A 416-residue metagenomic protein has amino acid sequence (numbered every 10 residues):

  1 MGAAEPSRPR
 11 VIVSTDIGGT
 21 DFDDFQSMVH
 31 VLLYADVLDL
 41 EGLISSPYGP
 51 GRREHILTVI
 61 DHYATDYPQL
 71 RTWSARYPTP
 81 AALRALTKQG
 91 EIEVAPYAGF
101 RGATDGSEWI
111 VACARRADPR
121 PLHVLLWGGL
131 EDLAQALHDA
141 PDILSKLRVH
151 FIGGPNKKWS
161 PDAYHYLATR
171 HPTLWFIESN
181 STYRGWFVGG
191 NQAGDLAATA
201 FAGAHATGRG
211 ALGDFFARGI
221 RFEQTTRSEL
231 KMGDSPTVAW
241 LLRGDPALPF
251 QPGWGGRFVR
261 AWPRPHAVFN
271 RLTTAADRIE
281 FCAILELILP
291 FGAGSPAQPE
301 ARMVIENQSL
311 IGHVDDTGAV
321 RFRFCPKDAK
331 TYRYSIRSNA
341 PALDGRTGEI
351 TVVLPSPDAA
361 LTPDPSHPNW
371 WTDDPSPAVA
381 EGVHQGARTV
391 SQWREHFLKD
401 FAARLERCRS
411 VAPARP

Functional and structural regions predicted by a protein language model:
G2-R415: N-terminal acidic, glycine/proline-rich low-complexity segments
